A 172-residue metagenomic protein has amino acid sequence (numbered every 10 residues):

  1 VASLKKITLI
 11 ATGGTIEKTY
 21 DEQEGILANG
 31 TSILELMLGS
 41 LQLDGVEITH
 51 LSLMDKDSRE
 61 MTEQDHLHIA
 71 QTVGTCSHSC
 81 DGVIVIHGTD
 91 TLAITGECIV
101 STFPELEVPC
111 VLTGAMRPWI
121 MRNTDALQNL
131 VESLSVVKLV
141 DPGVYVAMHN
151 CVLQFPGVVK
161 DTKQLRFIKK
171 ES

Functional and structural regions predicted by a protein language model:
A2-S172: Active-site histidine-anchored catalytic micro-motif
